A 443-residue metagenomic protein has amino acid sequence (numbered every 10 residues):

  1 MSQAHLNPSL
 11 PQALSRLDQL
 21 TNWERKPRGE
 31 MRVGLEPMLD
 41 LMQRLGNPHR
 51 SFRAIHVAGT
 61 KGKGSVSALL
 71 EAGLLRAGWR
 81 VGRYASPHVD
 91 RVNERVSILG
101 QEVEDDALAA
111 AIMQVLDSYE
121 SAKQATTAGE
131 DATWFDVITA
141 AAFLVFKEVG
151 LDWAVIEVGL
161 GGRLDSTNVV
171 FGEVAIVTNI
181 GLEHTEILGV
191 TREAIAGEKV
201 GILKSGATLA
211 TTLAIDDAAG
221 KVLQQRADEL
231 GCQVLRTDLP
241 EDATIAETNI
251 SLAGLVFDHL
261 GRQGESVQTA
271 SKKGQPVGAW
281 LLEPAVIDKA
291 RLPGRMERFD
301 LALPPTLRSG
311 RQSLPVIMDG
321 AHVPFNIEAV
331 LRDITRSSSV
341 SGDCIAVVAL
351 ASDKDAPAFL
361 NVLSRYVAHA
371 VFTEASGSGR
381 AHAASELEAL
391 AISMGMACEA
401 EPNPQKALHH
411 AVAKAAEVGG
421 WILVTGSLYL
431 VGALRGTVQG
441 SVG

Functional and structural regions predicted by a protein language model:
M1-K61, S65-R80, V89-D90, G150 (+2 more regions): N-terminal leader/targeting and accessory segments in enzymes
L17, T60, V81, V155 (+7 more regions): Residue-level signal for inorganic ion chemistry
R28-L35, D40-R50, R76-V170, E186 (+1 more regions): ATP-dependent carboxylate-amine ligase catalytic core
L70, R163-E173, R435-V438: Short Gly/Thr/Asp-enriched flexible loops that form oxyanion-binding sites at enzyme active sites
W153, D165-N168, G172-I176, G181 (+2 more regions): Nucleotide phosphate-binding/pyrophosphate-handling subdomain across enzymes that bind or process nucleotide phosphates
E173-V174, I187-H259, E265, P284 (+1 more regions): Internal gly/pro-rich beta-alpha loop/helix module that stabilizes soluble enzyme cofactors or their anionic handles
A214-G231, L235, S313-M318, L360-G420: C-terminal helical cap/extension that packs against the catalytic core of soluble nucleotide-cofactor enzymes
L428-G443: Glycine/aspartate-rich loop-and-adjacent alpha/beta segment that forms the canonical ThDP
